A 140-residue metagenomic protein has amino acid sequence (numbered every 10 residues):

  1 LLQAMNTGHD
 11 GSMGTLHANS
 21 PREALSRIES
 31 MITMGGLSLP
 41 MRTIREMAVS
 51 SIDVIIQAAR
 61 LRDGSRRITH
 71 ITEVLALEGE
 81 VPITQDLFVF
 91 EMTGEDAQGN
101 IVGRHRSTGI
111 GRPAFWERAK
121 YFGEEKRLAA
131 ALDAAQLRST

Functional and structural regions predicted by a protein language model:
L1-G79: Conserved P-loop NTPase nucleotide-binding/switch module
R67-T140: NTP-binding/hydrolysis catalytic cores, primarily Walker-type P-loop NTPases
